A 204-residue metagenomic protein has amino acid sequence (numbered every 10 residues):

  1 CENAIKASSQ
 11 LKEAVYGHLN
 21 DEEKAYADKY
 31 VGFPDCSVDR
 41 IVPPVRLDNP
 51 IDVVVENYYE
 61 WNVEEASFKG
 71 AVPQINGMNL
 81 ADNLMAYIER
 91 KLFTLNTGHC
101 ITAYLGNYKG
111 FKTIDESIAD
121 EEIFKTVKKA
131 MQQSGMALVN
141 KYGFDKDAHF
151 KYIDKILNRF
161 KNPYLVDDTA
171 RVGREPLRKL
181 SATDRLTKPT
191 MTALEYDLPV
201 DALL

Functional and structural regions predicted by a protein language model:
C1-L204: Substrate/ligand-engaging "lid" and interaction regions
